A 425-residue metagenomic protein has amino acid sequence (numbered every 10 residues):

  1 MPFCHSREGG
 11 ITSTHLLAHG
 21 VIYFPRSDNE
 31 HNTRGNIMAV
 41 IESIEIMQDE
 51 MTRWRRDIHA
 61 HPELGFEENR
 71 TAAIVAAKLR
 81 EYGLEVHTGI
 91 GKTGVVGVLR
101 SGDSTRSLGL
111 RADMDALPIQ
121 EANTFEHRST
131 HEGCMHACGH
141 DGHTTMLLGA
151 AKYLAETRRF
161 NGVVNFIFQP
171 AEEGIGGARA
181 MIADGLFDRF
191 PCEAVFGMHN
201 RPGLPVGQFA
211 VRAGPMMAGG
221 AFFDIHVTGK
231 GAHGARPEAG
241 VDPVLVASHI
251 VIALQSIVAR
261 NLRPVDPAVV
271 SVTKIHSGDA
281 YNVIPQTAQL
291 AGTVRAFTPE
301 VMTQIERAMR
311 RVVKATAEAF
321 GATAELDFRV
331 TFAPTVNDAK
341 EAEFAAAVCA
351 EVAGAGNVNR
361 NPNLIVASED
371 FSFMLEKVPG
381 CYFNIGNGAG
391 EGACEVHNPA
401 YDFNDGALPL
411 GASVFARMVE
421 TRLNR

Functional and structural regions predicted by a protein language model:
H19-I37: Short, Lys/Arg-enriched N-terminal segments with co-localized hydrophobic residues within the first ~10-30 amino acids
I37-H136, D141, T145-F160: Acidic/His- and Gly-rich active-site-bordering loop/insert found across diverse amide/peptide-bond hydrolases
I58, G97, L110, H140 (+8 more regions): Divalent metal-coordination and catalytic microenvironments
V95-V96, L117-I119, N123-M135, D141-G142 (+3 more regions): Histidine/acidic-residue-rich, glycine-tolerant segments that coordinate divalent metal ions
L245-R425: Metal-dependent amide/peptide-bond hydrolase catalytic core, centered on the "pita-bread" metallohydrolase fold
